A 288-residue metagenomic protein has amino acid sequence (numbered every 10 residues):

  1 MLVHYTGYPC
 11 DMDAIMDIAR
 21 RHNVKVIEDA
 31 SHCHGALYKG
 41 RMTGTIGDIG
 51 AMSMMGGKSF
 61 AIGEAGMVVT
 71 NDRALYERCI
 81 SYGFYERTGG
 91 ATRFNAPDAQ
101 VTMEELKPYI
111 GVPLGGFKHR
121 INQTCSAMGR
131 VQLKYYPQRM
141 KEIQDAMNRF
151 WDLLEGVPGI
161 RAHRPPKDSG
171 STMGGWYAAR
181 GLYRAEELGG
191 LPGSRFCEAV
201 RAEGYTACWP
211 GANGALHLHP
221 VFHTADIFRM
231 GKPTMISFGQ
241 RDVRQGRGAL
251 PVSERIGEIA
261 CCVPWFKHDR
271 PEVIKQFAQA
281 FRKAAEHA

Functional and structural regions predicted by a protein language model:
M1-I62, M67-E77: Active-site phosphate-binding strand-loop segment of PLP-dependent enzymes
M1-V3, Y8, M12-A14, R21 (+2 more regions): PLP-dependent aminotransferase class I/II
